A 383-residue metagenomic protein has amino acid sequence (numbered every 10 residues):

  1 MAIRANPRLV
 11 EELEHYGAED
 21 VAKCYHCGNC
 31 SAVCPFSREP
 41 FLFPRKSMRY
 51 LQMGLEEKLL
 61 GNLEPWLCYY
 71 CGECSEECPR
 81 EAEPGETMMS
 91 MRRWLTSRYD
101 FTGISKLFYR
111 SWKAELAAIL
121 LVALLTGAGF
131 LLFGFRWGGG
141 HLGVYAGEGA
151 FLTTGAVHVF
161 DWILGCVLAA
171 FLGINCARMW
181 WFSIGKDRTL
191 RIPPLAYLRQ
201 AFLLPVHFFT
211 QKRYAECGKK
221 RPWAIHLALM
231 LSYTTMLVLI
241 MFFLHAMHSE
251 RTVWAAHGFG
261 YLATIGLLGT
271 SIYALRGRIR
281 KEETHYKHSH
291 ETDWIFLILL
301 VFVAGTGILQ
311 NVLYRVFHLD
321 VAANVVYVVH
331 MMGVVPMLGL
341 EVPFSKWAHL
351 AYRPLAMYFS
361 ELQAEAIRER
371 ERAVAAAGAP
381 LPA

Functional and structural regions predicted by a protein language model:
M1-A2, R92, T96, A383: Flexible metal-binding regulatory segments at protein termini and peripheral loops
M1-P65, L350, Y358, A364-E365 (+1 more regions): Ferredoxin-type iron-sulfur electron-transfer modules and their immediate structural context
E14-D20, G61, T153-A156, Y214-A224 (+3 more regions): Membrane-interfacial loop-to-transmembrane-helix junctions in polytopic alpha-helical membrane proteins
V21, R38, M48-H245, S249: Iron-sulfur-cluster electron-transfer modules
K23-H26, L60-L63, L67-Y70, Y261-T264 (+2 more regions): Secondary-structure capping and boundary motifs in well-ordered enzyme cores
N29, V33, E73, E77 (+1 more regions): Hydrophobic alpha-helical transmembrane segments of multi-pass small-molecule transporters/permeases
M91, A117-L132, H158-A177, I225-H245 (+3 more regions): Hydrophobic cores of alpha-helical transmembrane segments in multi-pass integral membrane proteins
P194-F209, F302, E361-A383: Cytosolic juxtamembrane regulatory segments of multi-pass membrane proteins
